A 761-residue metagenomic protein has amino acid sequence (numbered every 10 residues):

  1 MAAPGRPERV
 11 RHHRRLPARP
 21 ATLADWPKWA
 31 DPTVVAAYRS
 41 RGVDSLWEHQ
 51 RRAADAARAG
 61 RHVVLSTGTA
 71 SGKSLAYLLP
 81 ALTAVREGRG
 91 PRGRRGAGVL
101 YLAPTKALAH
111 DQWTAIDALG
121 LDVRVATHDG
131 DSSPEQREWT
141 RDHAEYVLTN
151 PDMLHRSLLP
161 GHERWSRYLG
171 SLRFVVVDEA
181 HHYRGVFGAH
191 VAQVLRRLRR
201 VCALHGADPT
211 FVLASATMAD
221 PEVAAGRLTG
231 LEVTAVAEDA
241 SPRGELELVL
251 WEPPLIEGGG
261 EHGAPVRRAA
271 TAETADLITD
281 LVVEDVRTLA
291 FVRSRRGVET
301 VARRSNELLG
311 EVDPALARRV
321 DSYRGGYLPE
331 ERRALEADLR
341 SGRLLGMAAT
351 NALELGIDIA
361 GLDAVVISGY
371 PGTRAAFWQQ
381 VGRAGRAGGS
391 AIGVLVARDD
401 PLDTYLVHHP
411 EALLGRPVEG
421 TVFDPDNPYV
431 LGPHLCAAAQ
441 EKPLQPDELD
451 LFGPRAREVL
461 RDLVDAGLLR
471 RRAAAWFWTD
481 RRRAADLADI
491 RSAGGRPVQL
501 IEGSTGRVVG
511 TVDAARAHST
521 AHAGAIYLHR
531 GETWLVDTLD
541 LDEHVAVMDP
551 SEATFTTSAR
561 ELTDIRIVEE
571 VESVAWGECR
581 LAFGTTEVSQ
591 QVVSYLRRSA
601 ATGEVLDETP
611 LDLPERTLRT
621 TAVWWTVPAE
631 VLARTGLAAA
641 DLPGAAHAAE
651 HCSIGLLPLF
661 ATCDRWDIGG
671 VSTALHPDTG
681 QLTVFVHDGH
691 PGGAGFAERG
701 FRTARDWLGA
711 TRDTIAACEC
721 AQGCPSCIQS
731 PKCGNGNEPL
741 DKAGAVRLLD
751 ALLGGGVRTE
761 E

Functional and structural regions predicted by a protein language model:
A2-R41, S45-E48, R52-P151, H155 (+3 more regions): Helicase motor core with emphasis on the C-terminal RecA-like subdomain
R51-R52, L541, Q722: Short Gly/Ser/Thr- and Asp/Glu-enriched loop/turn motifs at secondary-structure junctions
S390-G393, D399-P417, D424, Y429-P446 (+3 more regions): Extended Lys/Arg-rich polyanion-binding regions
C718, G723-C727: Short cysteine clusters
S726, N735-G736: Juxtamembrane regulatory segments of integral membrane proteins
S730: Cys/His-rich metal-chelating microdomains
A751-E761: Acidic, low-complexity intrinsically disordered tails
